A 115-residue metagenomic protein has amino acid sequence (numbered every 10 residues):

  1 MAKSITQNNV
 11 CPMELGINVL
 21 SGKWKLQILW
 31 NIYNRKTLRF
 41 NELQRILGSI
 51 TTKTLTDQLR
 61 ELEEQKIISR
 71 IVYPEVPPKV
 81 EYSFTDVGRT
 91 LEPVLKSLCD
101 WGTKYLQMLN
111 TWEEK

Functional and structural regions predicted by a protein language model:
M1-N9, I46, C99: Recognition helices and adjacent regulatory flanks at domain boundaries
C11-T54, E81: N-terminal helix-turn-helix DNA-binding core of bacterial DNA-binding proteins
E14, W30, E63, S69 (+1 more regions): A cross-family signal for key residues in well-ordered alpha-helices that form functional helical elements
L26, Q65, V94-L106: Alpha-helical linker/hinge and terminal dimerization helices associated with HTH transcriptional regulators
N41-R70, P77: Canonical helix-turn-helix DNA-binding module
P74-S97: Basic, amphipathic "hinge/linker" alpha-helix immediately C-terminal to the N-terminal HTH DNA-binding motif
Q107-K115: Short, charged recognition helix plus adjacent turn of helix-turn-helix-like nucleic-acid-binding domains
